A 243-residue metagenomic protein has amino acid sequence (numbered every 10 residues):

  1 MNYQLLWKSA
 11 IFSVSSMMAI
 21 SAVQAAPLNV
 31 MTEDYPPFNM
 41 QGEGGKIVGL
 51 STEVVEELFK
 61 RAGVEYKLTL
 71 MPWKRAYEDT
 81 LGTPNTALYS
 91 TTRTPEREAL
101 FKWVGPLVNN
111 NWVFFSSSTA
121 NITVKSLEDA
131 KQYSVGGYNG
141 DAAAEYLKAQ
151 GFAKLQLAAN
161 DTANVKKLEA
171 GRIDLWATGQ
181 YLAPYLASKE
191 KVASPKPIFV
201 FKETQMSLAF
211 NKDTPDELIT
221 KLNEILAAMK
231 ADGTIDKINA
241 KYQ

Functional and structural regions predicted by a protein language model:
M18-P27: Sec/Tat signal peptide C-region and signal peptidase I cleavage site
A26-L100, D232: Extracytoplasmic small-molecule ligand-binding "clamshell" domains of the periplasmic binding protein/Venus flytrap
E33-D34, N110-V113, S188-N223: Periplasmic-binding protein-like
G49-R61, L208-Y242: Extended ligand-binding regions for polar small-molecule ligands
E65, A142-A159, A227-Q243: Ligand-binding clefts/hinges and TM-proximal coupling segments of bilobed small-molecule sensing domains
E65-P72, G137, A153-N160, K167 (+1 more regions): Short beta-strand-to-loop elements that line the ligand-binding cleft of bilobed periplasmic-binding protein-like
E78, T91-L100, D174-K202: A ligand-binding cleft/hinge motif common to bilobed small-molecule-binding domains
S116-S134: Flexible hinge/capping segments at coil-to-helix
